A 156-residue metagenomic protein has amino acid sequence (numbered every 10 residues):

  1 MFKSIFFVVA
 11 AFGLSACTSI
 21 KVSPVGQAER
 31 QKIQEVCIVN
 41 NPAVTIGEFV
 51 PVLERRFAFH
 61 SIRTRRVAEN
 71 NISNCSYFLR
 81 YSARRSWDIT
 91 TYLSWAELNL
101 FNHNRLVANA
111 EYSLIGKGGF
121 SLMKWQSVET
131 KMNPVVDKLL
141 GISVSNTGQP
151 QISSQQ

Functional and structural regions predicted by a protein language model:
F2-V9, G13-R63, G148-Q156: A structural "domain/chain start" motif
T18-A28, R56, N109, S113-Q156: C-terminal/domain-edge helix-coil "capping" segments
F59-Q126, T130: Surface-exposed short loop/turn segments
